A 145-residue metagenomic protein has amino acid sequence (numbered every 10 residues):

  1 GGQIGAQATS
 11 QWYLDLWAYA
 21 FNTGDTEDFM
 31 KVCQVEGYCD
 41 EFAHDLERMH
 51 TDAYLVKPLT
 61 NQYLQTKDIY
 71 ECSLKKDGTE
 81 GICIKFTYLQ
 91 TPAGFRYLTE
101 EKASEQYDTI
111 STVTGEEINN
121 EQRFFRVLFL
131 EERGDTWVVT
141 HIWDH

Functional and structural regions predicted by a protein language model:
G1-N61: Core segments of small alpha/beta cavity-forming domains
L14, A20, M30, L55 (+5 more regions): Compositionally biased, intrinsically disordered low-complexity regions enriched in proline and serine
C33-E36, L46, Y63, D68 (+2 more regions): A mature extracytoplasmic/lumenal domain signature
D40-D45, T60-L64, Y107-T109, E117-N119: A short linear-motif detector with a strong N-terminal bias
T51-D77: A contiguous pocket-lining binding segment that forms or flanks enzyme active sites
E71-H145: Exposed beta-sheet edge and beta->alpha loop/turn motif
